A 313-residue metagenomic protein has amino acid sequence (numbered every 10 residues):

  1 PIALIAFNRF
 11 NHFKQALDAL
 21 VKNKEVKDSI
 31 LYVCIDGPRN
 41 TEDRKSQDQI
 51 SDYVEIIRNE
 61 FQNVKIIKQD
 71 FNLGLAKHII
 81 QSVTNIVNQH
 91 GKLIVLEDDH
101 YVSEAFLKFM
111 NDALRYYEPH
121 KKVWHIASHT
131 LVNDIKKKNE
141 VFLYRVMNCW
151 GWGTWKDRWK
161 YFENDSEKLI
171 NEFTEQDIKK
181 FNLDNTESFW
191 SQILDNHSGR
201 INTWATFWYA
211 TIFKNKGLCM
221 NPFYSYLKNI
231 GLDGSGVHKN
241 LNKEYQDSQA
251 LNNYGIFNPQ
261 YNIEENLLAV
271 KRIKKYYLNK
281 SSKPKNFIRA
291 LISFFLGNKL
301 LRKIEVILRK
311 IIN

Functional and structural regions predicted by a protein language model:
P1-V95, H100-N313: An acidic/histidine-cluster motif and surrounding catalytic segment that typifies divalent-metal-assisted enzyme active
